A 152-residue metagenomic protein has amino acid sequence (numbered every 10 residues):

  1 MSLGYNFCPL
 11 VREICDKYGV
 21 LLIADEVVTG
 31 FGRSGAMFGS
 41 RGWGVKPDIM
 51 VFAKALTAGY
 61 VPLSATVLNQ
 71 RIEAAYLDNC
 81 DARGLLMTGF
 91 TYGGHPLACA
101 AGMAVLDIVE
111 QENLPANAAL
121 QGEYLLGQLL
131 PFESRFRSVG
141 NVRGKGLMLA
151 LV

Functional and structural regions predicted by a protein language model:
M1-V152: Conserved N-terminal phosphate-binding loop of PLP-dependent enzymes in the Aspartate aminotransferase
